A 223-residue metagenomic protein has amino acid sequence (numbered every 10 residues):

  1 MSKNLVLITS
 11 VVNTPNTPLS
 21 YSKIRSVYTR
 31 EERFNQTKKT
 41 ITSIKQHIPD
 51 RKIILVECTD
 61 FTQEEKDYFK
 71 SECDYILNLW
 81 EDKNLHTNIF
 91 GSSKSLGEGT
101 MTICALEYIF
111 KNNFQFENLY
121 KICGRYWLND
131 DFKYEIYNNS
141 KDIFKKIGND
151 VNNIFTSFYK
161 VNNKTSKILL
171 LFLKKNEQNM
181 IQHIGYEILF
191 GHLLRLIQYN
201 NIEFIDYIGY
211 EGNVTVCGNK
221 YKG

Functional and structural regions predicted by a protein language model:
M1-G223: ER/Golgi luminal nucleotide-sugar-dependent glycosyltransferases, focusing on the catalytic module
